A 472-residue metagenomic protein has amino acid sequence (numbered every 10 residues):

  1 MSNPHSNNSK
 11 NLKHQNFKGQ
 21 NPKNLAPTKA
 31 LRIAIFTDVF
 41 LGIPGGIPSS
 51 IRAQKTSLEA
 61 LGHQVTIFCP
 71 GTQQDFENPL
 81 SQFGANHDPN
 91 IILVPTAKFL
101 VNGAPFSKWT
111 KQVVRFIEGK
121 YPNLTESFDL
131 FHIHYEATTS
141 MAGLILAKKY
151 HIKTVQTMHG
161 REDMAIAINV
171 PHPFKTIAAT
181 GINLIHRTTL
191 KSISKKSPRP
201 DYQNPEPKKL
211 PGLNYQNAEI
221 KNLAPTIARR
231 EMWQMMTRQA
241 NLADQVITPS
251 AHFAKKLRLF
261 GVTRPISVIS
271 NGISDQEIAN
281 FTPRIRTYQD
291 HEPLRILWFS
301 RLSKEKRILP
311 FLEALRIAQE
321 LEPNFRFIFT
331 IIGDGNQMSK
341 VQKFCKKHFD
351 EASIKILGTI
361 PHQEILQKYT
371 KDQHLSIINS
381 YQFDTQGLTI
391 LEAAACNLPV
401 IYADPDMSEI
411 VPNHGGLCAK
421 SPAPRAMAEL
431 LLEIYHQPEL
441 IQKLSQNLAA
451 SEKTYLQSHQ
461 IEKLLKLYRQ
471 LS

Functional and structural regions predicted by a protein language model:
S2-H5, K23-Q82, H87-P89, L93: N-terminal subdomain of nucleotide-sugar transferases
A179-Q245: Membrane-proximal helix-turn-helix segments that form the acceptor-binding/catalytic region of lipid-linked
D244, T370-T385, L398: Acidic donor-binding loop of glycosyltransferase active sites
H252, G272: Carbohydrate-associated surface elements
Y288-L315, T330: Conserved donor-binding/catalytic core segment of Leloir-type glycosyltransferases
K340-I360, D372: Nucleotide-activated donor-binding/catalytic signature segment of Leloir-type glycosyltransferases, i.e., the conserved
A395, P399-Y402: Short hydrophobic beta-strand element within catalytic cores of glycosyltransferases and related nucleotide-activated
N413-P424, E433-P438: Conserved acidic donor-binding segment of nucleotide-sugar-dependent glycosyltransferases
